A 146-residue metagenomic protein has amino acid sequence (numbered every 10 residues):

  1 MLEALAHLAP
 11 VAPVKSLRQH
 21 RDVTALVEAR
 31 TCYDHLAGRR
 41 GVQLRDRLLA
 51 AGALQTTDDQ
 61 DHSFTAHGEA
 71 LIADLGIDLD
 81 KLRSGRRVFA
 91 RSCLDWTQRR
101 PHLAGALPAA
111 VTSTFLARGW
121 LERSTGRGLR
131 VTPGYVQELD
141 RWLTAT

Functional and structural regions predicted by a protein language model:
M1-A51, Q55, D78-A110, T114-R118: Amphipathic alpha-helical dimerization/coiled-coil segments that flank or bridge DNA-binding/regulatory modules
D58-L75, S124-A145: Accessory beta->alpha helical hairpin/"wing" motif in late/C-terminal subdomains of nucleic-acid enzymes
